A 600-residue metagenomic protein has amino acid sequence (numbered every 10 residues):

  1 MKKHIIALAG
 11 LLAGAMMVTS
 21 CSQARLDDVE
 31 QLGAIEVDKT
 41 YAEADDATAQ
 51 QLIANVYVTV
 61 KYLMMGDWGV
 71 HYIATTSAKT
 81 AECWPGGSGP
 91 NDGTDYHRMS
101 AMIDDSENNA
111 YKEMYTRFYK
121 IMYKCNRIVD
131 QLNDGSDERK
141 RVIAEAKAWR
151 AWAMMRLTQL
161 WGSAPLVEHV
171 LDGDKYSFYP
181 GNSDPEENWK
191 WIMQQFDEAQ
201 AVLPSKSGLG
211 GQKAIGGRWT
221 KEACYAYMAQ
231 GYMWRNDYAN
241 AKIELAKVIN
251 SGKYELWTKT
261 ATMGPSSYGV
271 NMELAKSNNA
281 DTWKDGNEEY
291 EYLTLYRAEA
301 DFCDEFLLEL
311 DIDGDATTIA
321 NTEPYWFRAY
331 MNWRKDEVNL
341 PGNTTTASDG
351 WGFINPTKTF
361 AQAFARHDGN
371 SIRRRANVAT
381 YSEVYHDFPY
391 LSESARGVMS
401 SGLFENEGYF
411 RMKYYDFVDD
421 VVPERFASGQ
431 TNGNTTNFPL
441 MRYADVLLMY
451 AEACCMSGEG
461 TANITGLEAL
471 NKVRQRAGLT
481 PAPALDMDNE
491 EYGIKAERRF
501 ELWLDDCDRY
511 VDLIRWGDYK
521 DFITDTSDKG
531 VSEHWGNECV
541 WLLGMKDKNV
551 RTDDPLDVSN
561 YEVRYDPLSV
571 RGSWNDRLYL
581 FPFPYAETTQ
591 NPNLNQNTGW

Functional and structural regions predicted by a protein language model:
M1-S20: Sec-dependent bacterial lipoprotein signal peptides
M16, Y72-T76: Compositionally biased, low-complexity segments
S20-H71, D104-N321, D368-W600: Acidic/polar-rich alpha-helix caps and helix-coil junctions
T76-D95, M114-T116, E405: Conserved oxyanion/phosphate-binding beta-strand-loop segments in alpha/beta enzyme cores
R98-M99, C125: Non-catalytic accessory segments flanking enzyme active sites
E323-Y325: A low-complexity, Ser/Thr/Gly/Pro-enriched, surface-exposed linker/loop concept that marks segments flanking
F327-I354: Short, cationic low-complexity segments
D349-G352, P356-Q362, N370: Transmembrane alpha-helical segments and their membrane-interface loop/helix boundaries that make up the transmembrane
